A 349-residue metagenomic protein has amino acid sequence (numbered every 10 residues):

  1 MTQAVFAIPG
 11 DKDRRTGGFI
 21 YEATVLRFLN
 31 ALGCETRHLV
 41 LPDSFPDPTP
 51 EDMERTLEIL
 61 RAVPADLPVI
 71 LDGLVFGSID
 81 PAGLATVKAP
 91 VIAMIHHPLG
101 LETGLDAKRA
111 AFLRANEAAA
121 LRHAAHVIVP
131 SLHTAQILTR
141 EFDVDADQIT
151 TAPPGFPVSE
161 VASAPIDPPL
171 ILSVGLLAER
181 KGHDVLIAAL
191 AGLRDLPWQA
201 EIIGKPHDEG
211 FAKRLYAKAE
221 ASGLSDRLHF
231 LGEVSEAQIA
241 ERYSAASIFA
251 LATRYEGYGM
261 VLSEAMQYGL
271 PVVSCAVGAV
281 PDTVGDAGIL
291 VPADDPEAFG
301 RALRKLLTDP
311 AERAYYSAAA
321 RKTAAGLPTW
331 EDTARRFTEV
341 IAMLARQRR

Functional and structural regions predicted by a protein language model:
K108-V127: Membrane-proximal helix-turn-helix segments that form the acceptor-binding/catalytic region of lipid-linked
H133, G155: Carbohydrate-associated surface elements
S163-K181, I187-G192, E201: Conserved donor-binding/catalytic core segment of Leloir-type glycosyltransferases
Q199-Y216, G232: Glycosyltransferase donor-sugar binding loop
E233-V234, E241-A246: Short alpha-helical donor nucleotide-sugar binding micro-motif in glycosyltransferases
R254: Aromatic "clamp/platform" in nucleotide-sugar-dependent glycosyltransferases that forms part of the donor/acceptor
L262, P271-S274: Short hydrophobic beta-strand element within catalytic cores of glycosyltransferases and related nucleotide-activated
I289-E297, K305-A311: Conserved acidic donor-binding segment of nucleotide-sugar-dependent glycosyltransferases
